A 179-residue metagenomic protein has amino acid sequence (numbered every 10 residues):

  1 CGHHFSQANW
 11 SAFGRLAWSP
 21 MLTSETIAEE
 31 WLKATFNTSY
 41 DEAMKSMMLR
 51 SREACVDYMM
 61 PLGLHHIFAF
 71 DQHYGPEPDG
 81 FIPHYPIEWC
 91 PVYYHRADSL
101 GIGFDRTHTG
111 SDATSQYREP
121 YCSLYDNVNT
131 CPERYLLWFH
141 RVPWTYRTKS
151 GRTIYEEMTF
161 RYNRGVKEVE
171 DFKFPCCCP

Functional and structural regions predicted by a protein language model:
C1-P179: Catalytic domains of carbohydrate-active enzymes that cleave complex glycans
